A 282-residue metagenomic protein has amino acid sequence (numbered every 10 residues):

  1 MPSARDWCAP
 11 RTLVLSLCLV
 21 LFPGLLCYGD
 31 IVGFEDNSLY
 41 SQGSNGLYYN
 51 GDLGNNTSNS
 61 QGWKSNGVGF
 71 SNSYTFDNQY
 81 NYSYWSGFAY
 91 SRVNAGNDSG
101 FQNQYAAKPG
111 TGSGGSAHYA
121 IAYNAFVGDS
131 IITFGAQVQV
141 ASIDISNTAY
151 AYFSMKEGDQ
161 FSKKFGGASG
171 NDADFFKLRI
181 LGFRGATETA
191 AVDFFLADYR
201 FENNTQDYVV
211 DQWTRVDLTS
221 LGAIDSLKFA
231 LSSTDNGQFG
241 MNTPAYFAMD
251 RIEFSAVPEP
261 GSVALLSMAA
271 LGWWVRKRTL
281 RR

Functional and structural regions predicted by a protein language model:
P2-L15: Bacterial N-terminal signal peptides that target proteins for export
L13-I31, D250-M268: Short, threonine-centered small-residue motifs that mark membrane-proximal processing/anchoring sites and TM-junction
D30-I131, G135: N-terminal targeting leaders for non-cytosolic proteins
F34-S38, N171-A256: Terminal, low-complexity interaction segments
S41-G43, T148-F153, D235-Q238: Short catalytic/ligand-binding loop motif for oxyanion handling, primarily in non-cytosolic enzymes, centered on
G135-S142, I224: Extended extracellular/luminal ectodomain segments enriched in beta-structured repeat modules
M155-L178: Short coil-to-beta strand junction motifs in C2/discoidin
W273-R282: C-terminal membrane-anchoring or membrane-association module
